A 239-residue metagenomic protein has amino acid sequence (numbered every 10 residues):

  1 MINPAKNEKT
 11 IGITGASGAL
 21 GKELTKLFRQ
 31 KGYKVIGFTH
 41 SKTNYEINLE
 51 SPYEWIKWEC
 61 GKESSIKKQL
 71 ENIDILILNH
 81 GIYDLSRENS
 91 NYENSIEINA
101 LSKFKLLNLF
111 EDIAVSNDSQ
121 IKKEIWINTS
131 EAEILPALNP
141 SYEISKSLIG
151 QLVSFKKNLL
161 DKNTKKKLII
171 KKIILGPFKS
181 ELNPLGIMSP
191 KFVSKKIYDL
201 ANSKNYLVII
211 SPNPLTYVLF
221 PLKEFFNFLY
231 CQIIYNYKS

Functional and structural regions predicted by a protein language model:
I13-Q30: N-terminal Rossmann NAD(P)H-binding glycine-rich loop of SDR-like oxidoreductase domains
T14, I73-G81, I98-N99, I127: Rossmann-fold scaffold of SDR-type NAD(P)-dependent oxidoreductases
Q30-E46: Conserved glycine-rich Rossmann-like NAD(P)H-binding loop of the short-chain dehydrogenase/reductase
Y45-S64: Rossmann-fold cofactor-recognition segment
L85, S119-K162, K179: Catalytic loop of short-chain dehydrogenase/reductase
L85-S102: Short alpha-helical oligomerization interface
I98-I121: Amphipathic alpha-helical dimer-interface segment in Rossmann-like NAD(P)H-dependent oxidoreductases
K172, S180-C231: C-terminal helical subdomain
